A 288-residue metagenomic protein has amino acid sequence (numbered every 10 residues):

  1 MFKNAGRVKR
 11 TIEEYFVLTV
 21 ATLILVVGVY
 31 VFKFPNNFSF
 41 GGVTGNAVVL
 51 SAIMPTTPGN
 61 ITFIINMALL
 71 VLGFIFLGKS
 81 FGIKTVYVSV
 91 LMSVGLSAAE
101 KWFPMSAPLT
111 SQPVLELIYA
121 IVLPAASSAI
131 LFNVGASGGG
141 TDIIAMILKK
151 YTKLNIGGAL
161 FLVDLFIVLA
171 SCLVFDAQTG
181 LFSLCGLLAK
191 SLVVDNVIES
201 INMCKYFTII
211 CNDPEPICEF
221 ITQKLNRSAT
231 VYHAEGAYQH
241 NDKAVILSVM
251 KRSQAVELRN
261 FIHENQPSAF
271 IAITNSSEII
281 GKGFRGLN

Functional and structural regions predicted by a protein language model:
F2-D213: Core subunits and conserved enzymes of cellular information-processing and envelope-translocation systems across
I53, A126, L154, L160 (+3 more regions): Positively charged, small/polar-rich N-terminal and surface patches that mediate targeting and assembly and bind
